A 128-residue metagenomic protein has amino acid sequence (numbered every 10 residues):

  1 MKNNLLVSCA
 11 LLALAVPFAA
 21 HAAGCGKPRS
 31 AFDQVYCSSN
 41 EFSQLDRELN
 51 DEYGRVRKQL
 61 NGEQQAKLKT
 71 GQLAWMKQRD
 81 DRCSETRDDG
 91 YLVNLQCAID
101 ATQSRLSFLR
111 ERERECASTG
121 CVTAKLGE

Functional and structural regions predicted by a protein language model:
M1-C9: Bacterial N-terminal signal peptides that target proteins for export
S8-P17: Bacterial N-terminal signal peptides
A20-E128: N-terminal alpha-helical modules
